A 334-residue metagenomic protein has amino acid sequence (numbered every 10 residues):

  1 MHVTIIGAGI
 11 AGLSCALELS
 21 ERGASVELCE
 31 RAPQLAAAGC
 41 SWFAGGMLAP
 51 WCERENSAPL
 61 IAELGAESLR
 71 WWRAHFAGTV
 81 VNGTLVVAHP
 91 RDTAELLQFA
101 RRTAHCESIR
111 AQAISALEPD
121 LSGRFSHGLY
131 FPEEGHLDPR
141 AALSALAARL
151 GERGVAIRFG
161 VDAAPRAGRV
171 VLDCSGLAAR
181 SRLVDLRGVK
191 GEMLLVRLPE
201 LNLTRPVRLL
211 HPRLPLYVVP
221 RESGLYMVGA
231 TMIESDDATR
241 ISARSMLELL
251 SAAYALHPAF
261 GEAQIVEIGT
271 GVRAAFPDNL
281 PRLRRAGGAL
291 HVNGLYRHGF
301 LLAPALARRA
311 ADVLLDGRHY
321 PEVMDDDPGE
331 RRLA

Functional and structural regions predicted by a protein language model:
H2-E27: N-terminal Rossmann-like FAD-binding beta1-loop-alpha1 element of flavoenzymes
I6, A167-L177, A307: Short hydrophobic core segments
L17-R22, W42, L48, G78-V80 (+1 more regions): Active-site substrate-recognition segment that forms the wall of the catalytic cavity or substrate channel
E21-C40: Glycine-rich FAD pyrophosphate-binding loop
G45-L117: Dinucleotide-binding Rossmann-like beta1-alpha1 core, especially the glycine-rich loop that anchors the ADP
N56-A66, V87-T93, L129-A145, R240-R244 (+1 more regions): Short beta-strand to alpha-helix junction loop
L129-A164, C174: Helical element adjacent to the flavin cofactor pocket in flavoenzyme catalytic cores
A263-A334: C-terminal catalytic lobe of FAD-dependent flavoproteins
